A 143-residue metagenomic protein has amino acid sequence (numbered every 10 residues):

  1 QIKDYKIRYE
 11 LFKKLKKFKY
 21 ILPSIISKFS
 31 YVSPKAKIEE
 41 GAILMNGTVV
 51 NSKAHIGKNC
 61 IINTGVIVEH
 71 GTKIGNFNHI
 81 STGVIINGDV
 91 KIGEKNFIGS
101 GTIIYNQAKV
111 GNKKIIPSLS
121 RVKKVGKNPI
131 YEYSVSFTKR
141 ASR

Functional and structural regions predicted by a protein language model:
Q1-S27: Phosphate-bearing ligand-interacting subdomains that bind or position ATP/ADP/UDP/GDP/NAD(P) or nucleotide-linked
I25-R140: Structural signal for interior beta-strand "rungs" in well-ordered beta-sheet cores of soluble enzyme domains
